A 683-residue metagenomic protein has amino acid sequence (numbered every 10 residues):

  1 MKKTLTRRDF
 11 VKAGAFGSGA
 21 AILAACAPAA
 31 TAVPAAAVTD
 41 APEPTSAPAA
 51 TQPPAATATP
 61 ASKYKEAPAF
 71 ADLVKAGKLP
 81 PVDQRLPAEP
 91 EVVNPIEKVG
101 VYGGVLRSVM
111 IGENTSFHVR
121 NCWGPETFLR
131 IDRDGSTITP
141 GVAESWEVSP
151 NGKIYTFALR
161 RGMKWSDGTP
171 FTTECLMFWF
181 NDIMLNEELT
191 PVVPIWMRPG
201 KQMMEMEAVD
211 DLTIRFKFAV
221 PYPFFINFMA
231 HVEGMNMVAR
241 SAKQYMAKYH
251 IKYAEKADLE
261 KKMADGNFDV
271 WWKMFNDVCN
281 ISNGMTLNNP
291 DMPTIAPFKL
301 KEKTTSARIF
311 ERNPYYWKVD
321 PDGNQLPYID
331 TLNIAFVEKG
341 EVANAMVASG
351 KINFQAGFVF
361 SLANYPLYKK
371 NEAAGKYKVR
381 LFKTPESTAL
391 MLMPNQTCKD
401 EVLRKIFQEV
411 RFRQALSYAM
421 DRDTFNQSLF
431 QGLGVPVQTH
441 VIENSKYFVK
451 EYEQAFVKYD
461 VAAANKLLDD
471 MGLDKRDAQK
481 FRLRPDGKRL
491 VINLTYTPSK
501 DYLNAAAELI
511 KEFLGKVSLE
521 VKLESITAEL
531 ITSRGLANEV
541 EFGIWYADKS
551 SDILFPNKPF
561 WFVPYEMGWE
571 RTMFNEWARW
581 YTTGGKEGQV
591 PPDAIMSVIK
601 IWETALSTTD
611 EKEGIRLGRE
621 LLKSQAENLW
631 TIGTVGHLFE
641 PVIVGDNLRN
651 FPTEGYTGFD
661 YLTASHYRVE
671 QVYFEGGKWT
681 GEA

Functional and structural regions predicted by a protein language model:
M1-S18: N-terminal secretory signal peptides and thylakoid transit peptides that target proteins across membranes
F16-G17, A21-L23, E91, M292 (+10 more regions): Detector for C-terminal structural segments
D72-K75, P80-P150, N181, C279-N280 (+1 more regions): N-terminal lobe/hinge region of extracytoplasmic solute-binding protein
E97, Y102-C122, V142, F225-E233 (+4 more regions): A structural "hinge/loop" feature
E144-T190, V209, R215-K217, A343-M346 (+1 more regions): Aromatic- and charge-enriched surface segment that lines or borders ligand/interaction sites
R160, W165, G284-N289, Y315-L367 (+2 more regions): Ligand-site clamp/hinge motif
W179, I183, E187-V193, M206-E207 (+7 more regions): Extracellular/periplasmic solute-recognition and catalytic clefts
I195-N276: Surface-exposed binding/hinge segments that line and control ligand-binding clefts or catalytic entry sites
